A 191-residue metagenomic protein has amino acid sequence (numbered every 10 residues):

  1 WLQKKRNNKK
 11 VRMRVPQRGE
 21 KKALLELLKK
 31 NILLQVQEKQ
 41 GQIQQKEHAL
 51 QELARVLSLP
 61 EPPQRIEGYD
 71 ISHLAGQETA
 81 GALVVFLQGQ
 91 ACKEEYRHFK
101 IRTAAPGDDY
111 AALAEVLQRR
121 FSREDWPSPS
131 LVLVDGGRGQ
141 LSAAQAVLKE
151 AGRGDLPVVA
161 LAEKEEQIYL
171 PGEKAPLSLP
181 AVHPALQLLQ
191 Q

Functional and structural regions predicted by a protein language model:
W1-Q191: Acidic, glycine-enriched active-site microenvironments
